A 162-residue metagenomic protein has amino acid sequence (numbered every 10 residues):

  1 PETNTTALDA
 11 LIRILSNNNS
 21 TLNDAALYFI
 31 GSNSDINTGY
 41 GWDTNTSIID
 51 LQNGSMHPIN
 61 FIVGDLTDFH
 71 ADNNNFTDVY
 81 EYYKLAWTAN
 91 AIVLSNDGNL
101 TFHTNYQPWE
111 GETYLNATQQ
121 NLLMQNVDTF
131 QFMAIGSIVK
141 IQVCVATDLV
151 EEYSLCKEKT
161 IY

Functional and structural regions predicted by a protein language model:
P1-A117: N-terminal pilin/flagellin-like segments and related low-complexity appendage regions
V79-Y162: Short linear sequence signals and composition-biased patches located at protein termini or domain-edge surfaces
